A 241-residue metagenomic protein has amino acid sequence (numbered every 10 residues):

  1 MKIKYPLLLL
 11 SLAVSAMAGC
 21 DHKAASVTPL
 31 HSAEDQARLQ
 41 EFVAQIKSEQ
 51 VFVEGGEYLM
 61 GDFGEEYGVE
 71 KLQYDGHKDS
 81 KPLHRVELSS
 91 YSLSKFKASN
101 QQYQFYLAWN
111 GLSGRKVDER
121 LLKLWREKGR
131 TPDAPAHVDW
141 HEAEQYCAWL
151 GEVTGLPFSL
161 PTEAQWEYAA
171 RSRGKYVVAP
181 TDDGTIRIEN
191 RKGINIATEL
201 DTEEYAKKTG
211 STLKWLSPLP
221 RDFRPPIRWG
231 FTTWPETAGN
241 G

Functional and structural regions predicted by a protein language model:
M1, L12, A25, G184 (+1 more regions): Residue-level marker of intrinsically disordered, low-complexity segments enriched for small/polar residues
K2-L7: Bacterial N-terminal signal peptides that target proteins for export
L9-A16: Bacterial N-terminal signal peptides
A13, E49-Q50, G55, R224 (+1 more regions): N-terminal hydrophobic or amphipathic segments with adjacent small-residue motifs that include Sec signal peptides
G19-A164, R171-R173: Extended beta-strand/loop cores of jelly-roll/beta-sandwich
L59, F63-G68, L124-R130, A134 (+1 more regions): Functional-site microenvironments in short loops/helix caps that host divalent-cation chemistry
